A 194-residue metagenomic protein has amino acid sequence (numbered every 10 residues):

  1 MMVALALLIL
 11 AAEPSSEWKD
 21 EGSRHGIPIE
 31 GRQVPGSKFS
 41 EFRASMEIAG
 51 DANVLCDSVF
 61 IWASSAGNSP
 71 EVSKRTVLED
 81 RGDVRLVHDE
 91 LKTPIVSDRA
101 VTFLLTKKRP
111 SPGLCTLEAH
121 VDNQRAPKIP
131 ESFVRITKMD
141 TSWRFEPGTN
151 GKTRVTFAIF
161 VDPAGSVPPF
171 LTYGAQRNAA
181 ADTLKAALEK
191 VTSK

Functional and structural regions predicted by a protein language model:
M2-A12: Sec-dependent N-terminal signal peptides
E13-K194: Eukaryotic helix-grip
